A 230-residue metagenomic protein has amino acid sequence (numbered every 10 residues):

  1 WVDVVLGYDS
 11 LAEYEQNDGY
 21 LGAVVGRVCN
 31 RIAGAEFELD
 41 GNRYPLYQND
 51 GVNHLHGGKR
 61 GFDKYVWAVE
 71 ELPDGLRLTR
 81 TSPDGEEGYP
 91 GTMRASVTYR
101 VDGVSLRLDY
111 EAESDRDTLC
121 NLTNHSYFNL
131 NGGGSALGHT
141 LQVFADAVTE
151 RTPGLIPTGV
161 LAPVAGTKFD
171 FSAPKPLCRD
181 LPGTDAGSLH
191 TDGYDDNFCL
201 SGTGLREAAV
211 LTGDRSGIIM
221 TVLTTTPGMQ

Functional and structural regions predicted by a protein language model:
W1-Q230: An exposed, glycine/acidic-rich loop-and-rim segment of catalytic or binding clefts
